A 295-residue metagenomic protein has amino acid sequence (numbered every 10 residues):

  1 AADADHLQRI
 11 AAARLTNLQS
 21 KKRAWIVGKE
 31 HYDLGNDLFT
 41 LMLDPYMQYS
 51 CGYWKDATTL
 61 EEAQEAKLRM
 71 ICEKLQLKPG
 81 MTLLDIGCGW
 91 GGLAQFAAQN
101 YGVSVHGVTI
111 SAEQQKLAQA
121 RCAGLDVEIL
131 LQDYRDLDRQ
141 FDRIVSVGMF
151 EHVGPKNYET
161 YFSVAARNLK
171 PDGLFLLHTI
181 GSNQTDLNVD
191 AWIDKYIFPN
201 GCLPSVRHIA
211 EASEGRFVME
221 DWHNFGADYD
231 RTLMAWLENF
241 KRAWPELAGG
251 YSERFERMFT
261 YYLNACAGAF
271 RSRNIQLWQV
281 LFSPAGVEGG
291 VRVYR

Functional and structural regions predicted by a protein language model:
A1-M42: N-terminal auxiliary segments of SAM/dcSAM-dependent transferases
G80-G87: Conserved class I S-adenosyl-L-methionine
W90-Y101: Conserved SAM-binding loop of SAM-dependent methyltransferases across substrates and taxa, primarily the Class I
G124-Y134: Conserved SAM-binding strand-loop segment of SAM-dependent methyltransferases
R135-I144: A short acidic, Gly/Pro-enriched loop at the edge of an enzyme's catalytic core that lines a small-molecule cofactor
E159-P171: A short glycine-rich, Lys/Arg-flanked "PGG" loop and its adjoining helix->strand segment in the class I
D172-I180: Conserved beta-strand signature within the Rossmann-like core of class I S-adenosyl-L-methionine
I180-G289: Substrate-binding/catalytic lobe of Class I Rossmann-like enzymes that use SAM or dcSAM, i.e., the mid-to-C-terminal
